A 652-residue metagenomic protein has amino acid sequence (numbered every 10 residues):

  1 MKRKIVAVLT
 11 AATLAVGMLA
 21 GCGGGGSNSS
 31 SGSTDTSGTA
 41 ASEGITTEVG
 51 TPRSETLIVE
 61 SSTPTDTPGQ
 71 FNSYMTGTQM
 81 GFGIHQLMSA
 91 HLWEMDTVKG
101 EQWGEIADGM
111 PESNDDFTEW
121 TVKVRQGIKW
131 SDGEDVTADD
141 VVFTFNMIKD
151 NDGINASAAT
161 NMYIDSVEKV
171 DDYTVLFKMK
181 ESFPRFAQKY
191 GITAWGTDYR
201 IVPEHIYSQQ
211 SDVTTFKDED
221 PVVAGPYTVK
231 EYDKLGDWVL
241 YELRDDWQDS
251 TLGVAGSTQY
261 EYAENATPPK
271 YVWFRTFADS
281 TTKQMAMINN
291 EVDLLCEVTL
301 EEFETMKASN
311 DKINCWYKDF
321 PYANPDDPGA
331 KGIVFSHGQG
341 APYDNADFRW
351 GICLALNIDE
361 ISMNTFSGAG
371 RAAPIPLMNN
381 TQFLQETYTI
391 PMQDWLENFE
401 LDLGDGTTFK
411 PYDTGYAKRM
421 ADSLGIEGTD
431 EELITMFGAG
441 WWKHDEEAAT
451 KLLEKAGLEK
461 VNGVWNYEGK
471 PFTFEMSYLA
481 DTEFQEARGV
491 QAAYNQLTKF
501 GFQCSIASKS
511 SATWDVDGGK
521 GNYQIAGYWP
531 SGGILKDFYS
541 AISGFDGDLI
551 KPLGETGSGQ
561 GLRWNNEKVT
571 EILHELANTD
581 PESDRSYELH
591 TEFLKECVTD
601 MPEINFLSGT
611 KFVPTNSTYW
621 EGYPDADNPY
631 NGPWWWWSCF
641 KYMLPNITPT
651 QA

Functional and structural regions predicted by a protein language model:
M1-E55, D165-E168, K443-E446, K460-N462 (+2 more regions): Short, low-complexity disordered leader/linker segments with a strong preference for bacterial N-terminal type II
I58-D115, N146, V222: N-terminal lobe/hinge region of extracytoplasmic solute-binding protein
V59, K234-G236, F277, C296 (+1 more regions): Ligand/substrate-recognition segments at binding pockets and active sites
S61, G83-Q86, D233-L243, L354-E432 (+2 more regions): Detector for C-terminal structural segments
E94-V98, T193-W273, T281-T282, E432-T435 (+2 more regions): Gly/Pro-rich hinge or "lid" segments in bacterial periplasmic/extracellular proteins
G109-I154, V170, L176, P342-G351: Aromatic- and charge-enriched surface segment that lines or borders ligand/interaction sites
K123, A158-Q209, A224-D233, Y388-T408 (+1 more regions): Surface-exposed binding/hinge segments that line and control ligand-binding clefts or catalytic entry sites
I148, V167, K230-E242, R275-G340 (+3 more regions): Extracellular/periplasmic solute-recognition and catalytic clefts
